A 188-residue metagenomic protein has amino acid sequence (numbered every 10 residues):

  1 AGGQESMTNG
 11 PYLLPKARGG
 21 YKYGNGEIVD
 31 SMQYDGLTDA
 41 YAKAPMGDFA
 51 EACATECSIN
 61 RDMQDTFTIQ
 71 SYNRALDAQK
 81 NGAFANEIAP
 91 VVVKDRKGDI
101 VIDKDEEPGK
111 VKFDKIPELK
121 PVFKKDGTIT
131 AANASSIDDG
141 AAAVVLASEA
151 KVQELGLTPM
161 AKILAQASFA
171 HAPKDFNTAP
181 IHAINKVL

Functional and structural regions predicted by a protein language model:
A1, V152-Q153, N185: Structural alpha/beta core scaffold segments of enzyme domains
G2-C53: Flexible glycine-/small-residue-enriched beta->alpha junction loops that bind anionic phosphate/pyrophosphate groups
T8, L37-A44, T55-T68, T128-A142 (+1 more regions): Active-site pocket-shaping loop/turn-to-helix segments
N9-K16, L157, K174-N177: Short acidic, glycine/serine/threonine-rich loops at helix termini
L14, M63-E154, P159: N-terminal extracellular/periplasmic Venus flytrap/periplasmic-binding protein-like
D48-A52, E56, Q70, R74-D77 (+2 more regions): Alpha-helical scaffold segments in soluble metabolic enzymes
P159-A167: RNase H-like nuclease fold core
